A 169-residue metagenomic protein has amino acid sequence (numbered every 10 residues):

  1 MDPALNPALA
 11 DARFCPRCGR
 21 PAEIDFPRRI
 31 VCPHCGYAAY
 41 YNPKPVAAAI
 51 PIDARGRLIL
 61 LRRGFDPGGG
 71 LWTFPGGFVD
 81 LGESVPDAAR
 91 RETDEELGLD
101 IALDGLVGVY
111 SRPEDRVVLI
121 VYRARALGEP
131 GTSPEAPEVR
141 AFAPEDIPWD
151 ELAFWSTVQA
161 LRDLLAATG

Functional and structural regions predicted by a protein language model:
M1-A10, D163-G169: A broadly conserved sequence feature marking short terminus-proximal activation segments in nucleic acid-centric
D2-L5, D53-E95: Conserved Nudix-box catalytic region and its N-terminal flanking loop in Nudix hydrolases and closely related
A8-F14, R28, P45: Short metal-coordination and nucleic-acid-contact micro-motifs, chiefly zinc-binding Cys/His arrays
C15-C18, C32-C35: Short cysteine-rich clusters marking metal-coordination/redox-active sites
P21-A22, A39: Cys/His-rich microdomains that often coordinate metals
R28-H34, G105: Short Pro/Gly-enriched beta-strand edge/turn motifs at strand-loop
P33-L58, F78: Conserved N-terminal beta-strand and adjoining loop/helix that marks the start of the Nudix/MutT-like hydrolase domain
V79-T168: Unchanged
